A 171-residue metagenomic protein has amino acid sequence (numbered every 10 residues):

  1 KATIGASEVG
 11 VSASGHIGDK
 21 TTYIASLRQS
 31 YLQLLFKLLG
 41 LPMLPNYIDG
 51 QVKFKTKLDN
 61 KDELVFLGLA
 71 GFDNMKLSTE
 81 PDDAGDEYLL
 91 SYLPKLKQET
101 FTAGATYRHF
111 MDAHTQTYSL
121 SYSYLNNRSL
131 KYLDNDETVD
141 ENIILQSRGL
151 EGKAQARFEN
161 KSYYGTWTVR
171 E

Functional and structural regions predicted by a protein language model:
K1-I4, M43-L44, G85-D86, P94-K97 (+1 more regions): A short linear-motif detector with a strong N-terminal bias
K1-P42, D49-K57, V65-L69: Predominantly transmembrane beta-strands of Gram-negative outer membrane beta-barrel pores used for transport
G5-E8, N46-Y47, L58, A84-Y88 (+1 more regions): Short amphipathic alpha-helical surface micro-motifs
A13, S26-S30, Y47-V52, L90-Y92 (+2 more regions): Glycine-rich loops and low-complexity Gly/Arg-rich segments that provide flexible linkers or classic glycine-based
T21-T22, L32-L35, D73-N74, A84-L89 (+1 more regions): A generic short-segment signal for beta-strand/edge and adjacent turn/coil regions
L32-L38, D73-T79, L125-K131: Outer-membrane beta-barrel proteins
L41-N46, E80-L90, L133-I143: Flexible, surface-exposed loop regions and adjacent strand-edge segments of Gram-negative outer-membrane beta-barrel
K57-D73, P94-E171: Face-selective signature of the C-terminal outer-membrane beta-barrel domain
